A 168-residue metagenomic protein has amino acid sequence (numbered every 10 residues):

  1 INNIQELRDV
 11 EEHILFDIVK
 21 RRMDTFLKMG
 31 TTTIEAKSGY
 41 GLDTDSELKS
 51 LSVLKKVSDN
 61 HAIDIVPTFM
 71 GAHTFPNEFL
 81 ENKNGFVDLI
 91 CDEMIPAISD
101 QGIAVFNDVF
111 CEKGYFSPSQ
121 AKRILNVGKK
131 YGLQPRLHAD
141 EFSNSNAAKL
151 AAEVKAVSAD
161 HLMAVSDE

Functional and structural regions predicted by a protein language model:
I1-D9, K155, E168: Short intrinsically disordered, low-complexity coil segments enriched in acidic
N3-V19, D24-T25, T32-S145: Metal-coordinating catalytic core of metallo-dependent amide/deamination hydrolases
K28, D100-Q101, E153-A156: Alpha-helix termination/capping residues and helix-transition junctions
Q134-P135, N144-E168: Active-site-adjacent C-terminal substructures of enzyme catalytic domains
